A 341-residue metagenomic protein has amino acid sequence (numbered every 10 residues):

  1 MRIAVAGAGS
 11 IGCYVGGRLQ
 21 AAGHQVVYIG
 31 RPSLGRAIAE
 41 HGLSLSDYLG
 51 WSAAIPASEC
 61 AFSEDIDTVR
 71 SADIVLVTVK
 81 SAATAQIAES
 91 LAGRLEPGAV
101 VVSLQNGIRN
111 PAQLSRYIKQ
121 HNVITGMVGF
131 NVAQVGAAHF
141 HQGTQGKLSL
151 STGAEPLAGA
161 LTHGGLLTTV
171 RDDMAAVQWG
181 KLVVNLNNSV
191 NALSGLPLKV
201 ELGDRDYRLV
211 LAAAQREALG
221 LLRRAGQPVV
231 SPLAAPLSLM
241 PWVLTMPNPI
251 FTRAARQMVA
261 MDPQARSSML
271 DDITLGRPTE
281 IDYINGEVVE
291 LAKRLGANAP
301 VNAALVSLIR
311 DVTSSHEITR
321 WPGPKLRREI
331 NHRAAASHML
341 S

Functional and structural regions predicted by a protein language model:
M1-W51: NAD(P)+-binding Rossmann beta1-loop-alpha1 motif at the extreme N-terminus of oxidoreductases
G23-V26, D73-V75, P97-V101, Q145-L148 (+1 more regions): Short active-site oxyanion
H24, L166, Q227: Short phosphate-binding/catalytic loops that engage adenosine nucleotides
S33, A82-A83, I108-R109, P156 (+1 more regions): Short alpha-helical
I55-H141: Rossmann-like NAD(P)(H) cofactor-binding subdomain of soluble oxidoreductases
N106-L196: Rossmann-fold dinucleotide-binding core
G195-V210: Active-site lid/adjacent beta-loop-alpha segment flanking the redox-cofactor pocket in flavoenzymes
R216-L219, R223-S341: NAD(P)-dependent Rossmann-like dehydrogenase/reductase catalytic/cofactor-binding core
